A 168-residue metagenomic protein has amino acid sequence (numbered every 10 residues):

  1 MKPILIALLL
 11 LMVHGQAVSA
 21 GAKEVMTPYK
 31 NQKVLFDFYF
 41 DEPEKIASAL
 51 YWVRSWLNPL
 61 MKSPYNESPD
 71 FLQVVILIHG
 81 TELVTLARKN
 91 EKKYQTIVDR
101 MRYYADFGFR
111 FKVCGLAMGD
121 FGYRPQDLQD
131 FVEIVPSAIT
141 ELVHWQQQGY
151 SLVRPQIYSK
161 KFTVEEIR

Functional and structural regions predicted by a protein language model:
I4-V13: Sec-dependent N-terminal signal peptides
G15-S19: Sec/Tat signal peptide C-region and signal peptidase I cleavage site
P28-D41, I78-L83: Acidic/histidine-rich, surface-exposed loop or edge segments in extracytoplasmic proteins
V34-D37, V75-I78, R110-V113, V153-R154: Structural recognition of the beta-strand scaffold that forms the well-ordered cores of secreted hydrolase catalytic
F40-Y51, E91-Q95: Soluble non-cytosolic domains of exported or imported proteins
A47-E67: Histidine-anchored nucleotide/phosphate-binding helix
E67-L86: Acidic helix-start/capping segments at beta-turn-to-alpha-helix junctions
V84-R168: A cross-taxonomic marker for long C-terminal extensions/tails that follow the last structured domain
